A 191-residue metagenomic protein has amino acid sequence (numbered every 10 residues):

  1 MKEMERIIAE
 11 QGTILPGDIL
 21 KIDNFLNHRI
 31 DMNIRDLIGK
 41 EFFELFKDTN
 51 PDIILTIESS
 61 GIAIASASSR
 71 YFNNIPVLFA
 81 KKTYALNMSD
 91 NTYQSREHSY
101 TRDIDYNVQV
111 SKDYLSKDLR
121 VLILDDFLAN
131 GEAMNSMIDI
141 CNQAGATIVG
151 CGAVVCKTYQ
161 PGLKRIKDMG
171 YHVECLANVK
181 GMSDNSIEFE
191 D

Functional and structural regions predicted by a protein language model:
M1-P51: Active-site-facing substrate-recognition patch
I7, D18, I138-D191: PRPP-dependent phosphoribosyltransferase catalytic core
P51-E58: Short glycine-rich phosphate-binding loop at a beta-alpha junction
D52, L119, V149: Conserved acidic residues
A63-F72: Short Gly/Thr/Asp-enriched flexible loops that form oxyanion-binding sites at enzyme active sites
N74-V121, E188-E190: Short, glycine/charge-rich flexible loops or terminal/linker lids adjacent to PRPP-binding catalytic cores
G131: Conserved G/P- and acidic residue-centered "switch" motifs that form tight phosphate/ATP-binding loops in soluble
